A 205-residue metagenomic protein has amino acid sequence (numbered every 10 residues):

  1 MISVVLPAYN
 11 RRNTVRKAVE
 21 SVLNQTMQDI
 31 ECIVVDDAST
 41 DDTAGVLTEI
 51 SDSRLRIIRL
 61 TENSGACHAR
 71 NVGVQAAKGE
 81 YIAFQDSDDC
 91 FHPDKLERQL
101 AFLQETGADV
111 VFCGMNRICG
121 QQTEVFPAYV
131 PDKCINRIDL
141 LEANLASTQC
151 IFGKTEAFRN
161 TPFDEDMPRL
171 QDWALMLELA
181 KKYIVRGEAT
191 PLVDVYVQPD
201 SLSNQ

Functional and structural regions predicted by a protein language model:
M1-S3, S21, E31, A174: Cell-envelope/extracellular polymer assembly enzymes that use nucleotide-activated donors
I2-T14, A18, Q25, V35: A conserved hydrophobic helix/loop-capping motif in glycosyltransferases and polysaccharide synthases
N13-R16, D41-E49, C90, D94: Acidic helix N-cap motif at the loop->helix transition within catalytic regions of sugar-transfer enzymes
S21, Q28, D36-G45, E62 (+1 more regions): A conserved acidic beta->alpha catalytic loop
L60-A77, R98: Glycine-rich, basic loop-to-helix element that forms the pyrophosphate-binding segment of sugar-nucleotide handling
Q75, V130-Q205: Conserved nucleotide-sugar donor-binding catalytic segment
I82: Short aromatic/hydrophobic "clamp" motif used to bind/position activated sugar donors
D94-V125: Conserved donor NDP-sugar-binding/catalytic core segment of glycosyltransferases
